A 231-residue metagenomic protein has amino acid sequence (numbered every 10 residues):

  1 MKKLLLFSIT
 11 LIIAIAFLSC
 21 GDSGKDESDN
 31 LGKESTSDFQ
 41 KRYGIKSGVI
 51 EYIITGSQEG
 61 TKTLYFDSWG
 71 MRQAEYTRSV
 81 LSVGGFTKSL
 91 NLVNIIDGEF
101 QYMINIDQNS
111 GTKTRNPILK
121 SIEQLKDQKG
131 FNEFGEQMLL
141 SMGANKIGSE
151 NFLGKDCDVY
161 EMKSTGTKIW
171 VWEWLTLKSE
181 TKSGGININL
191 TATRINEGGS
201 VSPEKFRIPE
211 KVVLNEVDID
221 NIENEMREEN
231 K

Functional and structural regions predicted by a protein language model:
M1-L4, G154: Positively charged n-region of N-terminal signal peptides that target proteins for export
L4-I13: Sec-dependent N-terminal signal peptides
I15-S19: C-terminal motif of bacterial Sec signal peptides marking the signal peptidase cleavage site
D22-K231: Extended soluble regions of mature proteins
